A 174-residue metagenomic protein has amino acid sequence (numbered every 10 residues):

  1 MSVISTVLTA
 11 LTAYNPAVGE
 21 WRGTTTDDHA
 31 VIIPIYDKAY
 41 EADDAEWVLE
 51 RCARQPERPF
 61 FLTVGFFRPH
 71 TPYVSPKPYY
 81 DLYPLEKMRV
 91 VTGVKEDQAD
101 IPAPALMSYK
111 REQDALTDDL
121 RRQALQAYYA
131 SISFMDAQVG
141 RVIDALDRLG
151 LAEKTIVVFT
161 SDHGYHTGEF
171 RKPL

Functional and structural regions predicted by a protein language model:
S2-Y40, R51-L174: Active-site-proximal cap/lid insertion segments
W47: Metal-dependent phosphoester/phosphodiester hydrolase catalytic core
